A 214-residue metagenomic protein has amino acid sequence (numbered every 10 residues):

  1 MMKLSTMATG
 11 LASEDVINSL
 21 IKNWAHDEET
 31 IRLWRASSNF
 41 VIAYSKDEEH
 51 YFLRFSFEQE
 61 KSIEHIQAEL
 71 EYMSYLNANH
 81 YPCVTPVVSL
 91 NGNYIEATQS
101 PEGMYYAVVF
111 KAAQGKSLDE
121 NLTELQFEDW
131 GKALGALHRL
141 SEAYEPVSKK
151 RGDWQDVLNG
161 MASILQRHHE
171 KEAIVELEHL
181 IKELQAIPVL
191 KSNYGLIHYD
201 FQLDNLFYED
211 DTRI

Functional and structural regions predicted by a protein language model:
M1-L90, E209-T212: Conserved NTP-binding catalytic cores of kinases and kinase-like/nucleotidyltransferase enzymes across multiple kinase
L20-E28, E178-V189: Short Pro/Gly-enriched beta-strand edge/turn motifs at strand-loop
E29-T30, I95-Q99, L184-N193: Short, P/G- and charge-enriched loop/turn segments at secondary-structure junctions
S37-E48, F52, K182-I214: Active-site acidic catalytic loop and adjacent metal/ATP-binding pocket of ATP-dependent phosphoryl transfer enzymes
K46-E145: ATP-binding pocket architecture of kinase catalytic cores
Y105-V108, D156, H179: Generic alpha-helical secondary structure signal
E120-K171, S192-Y194: A cross-family kinase active-site recognition segment
L158-E178, L203-D211: Contiguous, function-dense segments enriched for cysteine-driven chemistry and partner/ligand-binding capacity
